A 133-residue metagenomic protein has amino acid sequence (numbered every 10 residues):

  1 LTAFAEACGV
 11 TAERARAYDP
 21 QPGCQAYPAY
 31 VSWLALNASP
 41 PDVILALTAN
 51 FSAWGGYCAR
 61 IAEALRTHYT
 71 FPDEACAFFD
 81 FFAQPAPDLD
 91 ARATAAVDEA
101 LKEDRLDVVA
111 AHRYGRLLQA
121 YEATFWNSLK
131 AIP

Functional and structural regions predicted by a protein language model:
L1-P85: Active-site-proximal alpha-helical scaffolds that flank and shape metal-associated catalytic sites
T2-E6, V10-E13, G56-E63, A91-D98 (+2 more regions): Charged/polar positions within long, soluble alpha-helices
A83, P87-G115: Long amphipathic all-alpha helical oligomerization modules
R105-P133: Acidic, carboxylate-rich catalytic segments that either coordinate divalent cations
